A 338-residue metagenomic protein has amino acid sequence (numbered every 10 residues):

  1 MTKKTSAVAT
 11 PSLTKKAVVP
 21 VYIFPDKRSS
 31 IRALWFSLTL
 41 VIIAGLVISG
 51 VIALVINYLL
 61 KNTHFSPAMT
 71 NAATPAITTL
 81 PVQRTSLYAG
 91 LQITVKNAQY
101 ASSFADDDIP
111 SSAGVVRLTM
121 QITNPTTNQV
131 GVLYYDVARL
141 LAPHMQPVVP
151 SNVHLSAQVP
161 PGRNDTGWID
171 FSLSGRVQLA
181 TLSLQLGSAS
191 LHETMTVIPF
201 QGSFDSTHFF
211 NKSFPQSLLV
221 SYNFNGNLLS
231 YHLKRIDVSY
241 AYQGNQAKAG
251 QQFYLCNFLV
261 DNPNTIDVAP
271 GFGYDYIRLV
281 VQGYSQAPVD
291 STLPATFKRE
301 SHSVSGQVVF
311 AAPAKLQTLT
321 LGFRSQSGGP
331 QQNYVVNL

Functional and structural regions predicted by a protein language model:
K3, L13-L338: Conserved functional micro-motifs across diverse proteins
A7-A9: Acidic, Ala/Val/Gly-enriched low-complexity intrinsically disordered segments
